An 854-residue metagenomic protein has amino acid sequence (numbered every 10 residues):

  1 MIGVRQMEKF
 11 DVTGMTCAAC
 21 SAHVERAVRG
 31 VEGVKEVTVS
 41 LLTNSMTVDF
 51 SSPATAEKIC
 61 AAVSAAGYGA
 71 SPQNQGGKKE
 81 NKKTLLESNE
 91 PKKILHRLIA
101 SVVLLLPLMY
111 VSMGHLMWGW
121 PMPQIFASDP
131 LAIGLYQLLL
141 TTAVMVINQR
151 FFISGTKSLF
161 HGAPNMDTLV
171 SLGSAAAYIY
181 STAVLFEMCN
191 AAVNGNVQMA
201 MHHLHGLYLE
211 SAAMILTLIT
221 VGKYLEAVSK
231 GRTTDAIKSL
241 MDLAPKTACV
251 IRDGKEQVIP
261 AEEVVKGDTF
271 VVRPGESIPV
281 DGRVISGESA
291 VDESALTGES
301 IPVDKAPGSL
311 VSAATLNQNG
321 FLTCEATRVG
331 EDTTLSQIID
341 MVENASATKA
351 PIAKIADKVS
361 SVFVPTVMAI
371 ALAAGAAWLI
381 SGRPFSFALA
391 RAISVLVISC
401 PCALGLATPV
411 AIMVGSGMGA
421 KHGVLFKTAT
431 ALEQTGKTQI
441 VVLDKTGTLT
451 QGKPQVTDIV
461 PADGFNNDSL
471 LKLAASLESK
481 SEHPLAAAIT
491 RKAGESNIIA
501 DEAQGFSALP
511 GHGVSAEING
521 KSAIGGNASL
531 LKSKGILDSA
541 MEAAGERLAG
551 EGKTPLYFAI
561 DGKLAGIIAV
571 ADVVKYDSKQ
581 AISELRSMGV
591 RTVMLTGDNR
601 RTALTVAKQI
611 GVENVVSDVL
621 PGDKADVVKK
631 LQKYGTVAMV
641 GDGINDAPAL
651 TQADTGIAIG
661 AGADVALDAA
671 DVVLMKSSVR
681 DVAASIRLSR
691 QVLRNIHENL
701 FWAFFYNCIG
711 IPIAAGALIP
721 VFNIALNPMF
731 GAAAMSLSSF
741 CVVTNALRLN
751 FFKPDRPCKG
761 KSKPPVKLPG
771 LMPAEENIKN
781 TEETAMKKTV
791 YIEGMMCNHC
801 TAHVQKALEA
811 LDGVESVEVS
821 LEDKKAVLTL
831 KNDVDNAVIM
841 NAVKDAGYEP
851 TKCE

Functional and structural regions predicted by a protein language model:
M1-A132, K255-E256, D340-T348, K753-E854: Flexible metal-binding regulatory segments at protein termini and peripheral loops
A22, T438, I518-G520, A544 (+2 more regions): Conserved ATP-binding TGD loop and adjacent catalytic N/P-domain core of P-type ATPases
E32-S51, A56, A61, G206-L209 (+5 more regions): Conserved cytosolic catalytic loops of P-type ATPases
K82, M188, V197-A200, A213-P274 (+5 more regions): Juxtamembrane coupling segments of multi-pass membrane pumps/enzymes
K92-T247, K358, I459, N723-P728 (+1 more regions): Transmembrane helix-loop-helix hairpins at the membrane interface
M117-L131, F160, I179, M418 (+8 more regions): Membrane-embedded alpha-helical bundles of multi-pass transporters
T142-F151, S158-H161, A175, S211-L240 (+6 more regions): Hydrophobic alpha-helical transmembrane segments
V456, V460-M588, R600, V612-V628: P-type ATPase nucleotide-binding
